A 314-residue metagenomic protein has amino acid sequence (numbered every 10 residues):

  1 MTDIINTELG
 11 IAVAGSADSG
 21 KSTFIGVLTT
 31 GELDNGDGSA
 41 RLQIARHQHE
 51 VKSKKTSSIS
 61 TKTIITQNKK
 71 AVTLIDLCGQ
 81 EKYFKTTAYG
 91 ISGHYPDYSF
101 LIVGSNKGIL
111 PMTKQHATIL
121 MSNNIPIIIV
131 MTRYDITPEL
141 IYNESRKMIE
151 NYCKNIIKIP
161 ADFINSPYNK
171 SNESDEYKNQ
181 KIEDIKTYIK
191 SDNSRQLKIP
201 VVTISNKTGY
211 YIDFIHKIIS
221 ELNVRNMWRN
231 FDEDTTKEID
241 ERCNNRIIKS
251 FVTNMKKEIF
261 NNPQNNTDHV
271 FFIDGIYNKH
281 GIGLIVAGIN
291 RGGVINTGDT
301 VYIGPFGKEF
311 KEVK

Functional and structural regions predicted by a protein language model:
M1-L77: Conserved G1/Walker A P-loop phosphate-binding module
T2-I5, A14-S16, H49, S53-K55 (+7 more regions): Replace "in large, NTP-powered and nucleic-acid-processing enzymes" with "in large, NTP-powered factors and other
F24-L28, T86, M112-I119, E144-Y152 (+1 more regions): Alpha-helical scaffold elements adjacent to nucleotide-binding pockets in ATP/GTP-utilizing enzyme cores
I75, F100-G104, V130-R133, T203: Conserved beta-strand segments of the P-loop GTPase G domain that flank and frequently precede/overlap
Q80-E81, S105-I109, R133-P138, K207-Y210 (+1 more regions): Conserved nucleotide-binding/hydrolysis micro-motifs of P-loop NTPases
F84-K107, Q115-I128: Inter-motif core of Ras-like GTPase G domains
P126-M131, Y142-N155: Hydrophobic or amphipathic alpha-helical targeting/insertion segments
K154-I157, A161-K314: Conserved catalytic-core segments of large NTP-driven translation/proteostasis enzymes
